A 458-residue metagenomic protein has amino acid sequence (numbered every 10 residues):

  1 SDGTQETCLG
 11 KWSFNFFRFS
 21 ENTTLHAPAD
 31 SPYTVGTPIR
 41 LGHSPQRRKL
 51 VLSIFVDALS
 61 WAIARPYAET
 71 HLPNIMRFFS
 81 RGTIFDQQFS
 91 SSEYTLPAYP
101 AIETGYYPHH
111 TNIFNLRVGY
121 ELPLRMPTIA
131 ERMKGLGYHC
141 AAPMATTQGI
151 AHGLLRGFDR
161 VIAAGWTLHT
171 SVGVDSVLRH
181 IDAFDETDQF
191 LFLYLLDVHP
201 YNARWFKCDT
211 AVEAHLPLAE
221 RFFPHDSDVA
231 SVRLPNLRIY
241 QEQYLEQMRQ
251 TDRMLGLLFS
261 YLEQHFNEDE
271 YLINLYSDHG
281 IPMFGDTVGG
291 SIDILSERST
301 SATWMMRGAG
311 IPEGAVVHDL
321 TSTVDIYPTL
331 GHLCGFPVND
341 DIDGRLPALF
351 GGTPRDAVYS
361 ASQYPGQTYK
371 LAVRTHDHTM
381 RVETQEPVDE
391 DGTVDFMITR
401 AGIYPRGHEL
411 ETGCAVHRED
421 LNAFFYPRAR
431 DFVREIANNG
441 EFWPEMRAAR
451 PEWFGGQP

Functional and structural regions predicted by a protein language model:
S1-P458: Catalytic domains that recognize anionic headgroups
